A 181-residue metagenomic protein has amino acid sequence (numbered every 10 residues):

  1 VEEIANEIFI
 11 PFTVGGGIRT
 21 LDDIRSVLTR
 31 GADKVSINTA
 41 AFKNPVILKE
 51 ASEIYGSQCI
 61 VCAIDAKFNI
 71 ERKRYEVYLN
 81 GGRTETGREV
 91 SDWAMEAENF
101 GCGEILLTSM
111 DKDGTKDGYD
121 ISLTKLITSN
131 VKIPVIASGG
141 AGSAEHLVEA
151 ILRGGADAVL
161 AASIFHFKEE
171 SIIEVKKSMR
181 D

Functional and structural regions predicted by a protein language model:
V1-T13, I47-D65, K116-S143, M179: Alpha-helix-loop-beta-strand connector modules within alpha/beta enzyme cores
I8-V14, I18-V35, S122-V159: Catalytic cores of alpha/beta
G15, N38, A63, N80 (+2 more regions): Generic beta-sheet signal
I18-T20, A41, A66-F68, D111-K112 (+2 more regions): Active-site-proximal loop/turn and secondary-structure-junction residues that shape catalytic pockets, frequently
L21, N44-P45, G87-S91, I121 (+2 more regions): Structural motif corresponding to alpha-helix initiation and N-cap regions
L28, A32-L107, D111-K112: Conserved anion-binding
L48-Y55, L147-D181: C-terminal helical cap(s) of enzyme catalytic domains, especially alpha/beta-barrels
